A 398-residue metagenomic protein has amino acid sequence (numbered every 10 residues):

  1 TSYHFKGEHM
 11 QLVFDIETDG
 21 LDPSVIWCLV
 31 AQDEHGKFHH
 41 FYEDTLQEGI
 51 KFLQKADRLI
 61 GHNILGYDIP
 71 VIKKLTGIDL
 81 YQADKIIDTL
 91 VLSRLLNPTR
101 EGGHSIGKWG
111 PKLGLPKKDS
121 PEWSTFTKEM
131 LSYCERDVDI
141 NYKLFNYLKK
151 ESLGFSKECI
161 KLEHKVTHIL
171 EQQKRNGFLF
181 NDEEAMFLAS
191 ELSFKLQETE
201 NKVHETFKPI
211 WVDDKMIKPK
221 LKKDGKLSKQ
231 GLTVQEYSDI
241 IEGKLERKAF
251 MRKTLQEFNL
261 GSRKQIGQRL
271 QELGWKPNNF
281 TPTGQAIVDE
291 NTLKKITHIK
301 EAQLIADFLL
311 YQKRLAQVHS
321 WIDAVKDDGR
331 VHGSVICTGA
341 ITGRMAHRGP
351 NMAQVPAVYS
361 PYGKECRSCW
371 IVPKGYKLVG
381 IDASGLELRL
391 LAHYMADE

Functional and structural regions predicted by a protein language model:
T1-H9: Short, Lys/Arg-enriched N-terminal segments with co-localized hydrophobic residues within the first ~10-30 amino acids
H9-E17, L21-D22, C28, K117-S120 (+3 more regions): Conserved "right-hand" nucleotidyltransferase catalytic core of DNA-directed polymerases
Q11-V13, R58-L59, D84, L378: Hydrophobic "anchor" residues on beta-strands that sit immediately upstream of conserved functional sites
D22-L46, D57-L153, I160-L170: Active-site-proximal helix-loop-helix substrate-binding element of RNase H-like nuclease domains
L29, L65-I78, R94-L96, I266-G274 (+1 more regions): Short active-site loop/helix that positions an aromatic residue
H35, Q54, E365-R367, I381: Non-catalytic protein-protein interaction segments used by genome-maintenance enzymes to assemble and couple activities
Q47-L53: Short amphipathic alpha-helix with an adjacent loop that forms part of the alpha/beta core around
D79-A83, Q197, W275-T281, M395-E398: Cytochrome P450 catalytic domain signature, combining two hallmark sequence patches
